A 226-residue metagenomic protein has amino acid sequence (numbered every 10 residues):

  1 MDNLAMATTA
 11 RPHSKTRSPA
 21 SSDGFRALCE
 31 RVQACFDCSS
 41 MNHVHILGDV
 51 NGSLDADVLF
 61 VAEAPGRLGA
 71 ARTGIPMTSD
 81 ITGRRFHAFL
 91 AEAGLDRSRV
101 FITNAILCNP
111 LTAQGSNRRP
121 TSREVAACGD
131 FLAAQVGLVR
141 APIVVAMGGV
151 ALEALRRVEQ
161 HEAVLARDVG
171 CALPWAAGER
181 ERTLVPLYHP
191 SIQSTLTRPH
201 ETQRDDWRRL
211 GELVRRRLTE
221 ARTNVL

Functional and structural regions predicted by a protein language model:
N3-R167, L173-A221: A polyanion-binding, active-site-adjacent surface
